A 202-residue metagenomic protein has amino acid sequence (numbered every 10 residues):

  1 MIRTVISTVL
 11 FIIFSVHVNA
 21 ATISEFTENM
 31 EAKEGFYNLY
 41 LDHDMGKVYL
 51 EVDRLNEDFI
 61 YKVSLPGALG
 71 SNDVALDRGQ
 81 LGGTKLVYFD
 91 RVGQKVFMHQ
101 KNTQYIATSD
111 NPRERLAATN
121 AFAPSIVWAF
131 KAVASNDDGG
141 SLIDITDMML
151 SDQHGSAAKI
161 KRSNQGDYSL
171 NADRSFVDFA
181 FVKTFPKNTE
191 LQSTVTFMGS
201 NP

Functional and structural regions predicted by a protein language model:
I2-F11: Sec-dependent signal peptide recognition, specifically the positively charged N-region followed immediately by
F11-N19: Hydrophobic h-region of N-terminal signal peptides that target proteins for export in Gram-negative bacteria
A21-P202: Auxiliary tRNA-acceptor-end handling modules of aminoacyl-tRNA synthetases
